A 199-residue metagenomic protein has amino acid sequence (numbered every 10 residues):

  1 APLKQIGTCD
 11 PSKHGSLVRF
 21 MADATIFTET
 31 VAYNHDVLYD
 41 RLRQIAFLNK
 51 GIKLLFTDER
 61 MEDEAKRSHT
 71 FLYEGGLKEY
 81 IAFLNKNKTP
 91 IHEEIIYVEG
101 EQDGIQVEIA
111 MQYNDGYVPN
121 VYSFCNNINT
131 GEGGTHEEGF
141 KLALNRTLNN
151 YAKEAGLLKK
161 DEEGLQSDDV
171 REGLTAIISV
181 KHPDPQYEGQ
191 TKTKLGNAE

Functional and structural regions predicted by a protein language model:
A1-G76, Y80-F83: GHKL-type ATPase core
G7-S12, Q44-F47, N87, Y97-D103 (+1 more regions): A general structural signal for short secondary-structure junctions and capping/turn motifs
H14-S16, D36, K50, D103-V107 (+1 more regions): Residues at beta-strand starts and edge strands
D23, R43-I52, A82-T89, N145-K153 (+1 more regions): Non-catalytic alpha-helical coupling and interface elements of nucleotide-dependent molecular machines and regulators
T28, K50-L55, K86-E99, L148-D168: Active-site phosphate-binding and catalytic loops of NTP-dependent enzymes
H35, R41-A46, K88, I96-Y97 (+1 more regions): Duplex nucleic acid-engaging cores and interfaces of nucleic-acid transaction enzymes
A65-D103, A110-Q112: Phosphate/adenylate-binding "loop-and-lid" substructures adjacent to NTP/NAD/dNTP-binding pockets in NTP-dependent
G104-E199: GHKL/Bergerat-fold ATPase module
